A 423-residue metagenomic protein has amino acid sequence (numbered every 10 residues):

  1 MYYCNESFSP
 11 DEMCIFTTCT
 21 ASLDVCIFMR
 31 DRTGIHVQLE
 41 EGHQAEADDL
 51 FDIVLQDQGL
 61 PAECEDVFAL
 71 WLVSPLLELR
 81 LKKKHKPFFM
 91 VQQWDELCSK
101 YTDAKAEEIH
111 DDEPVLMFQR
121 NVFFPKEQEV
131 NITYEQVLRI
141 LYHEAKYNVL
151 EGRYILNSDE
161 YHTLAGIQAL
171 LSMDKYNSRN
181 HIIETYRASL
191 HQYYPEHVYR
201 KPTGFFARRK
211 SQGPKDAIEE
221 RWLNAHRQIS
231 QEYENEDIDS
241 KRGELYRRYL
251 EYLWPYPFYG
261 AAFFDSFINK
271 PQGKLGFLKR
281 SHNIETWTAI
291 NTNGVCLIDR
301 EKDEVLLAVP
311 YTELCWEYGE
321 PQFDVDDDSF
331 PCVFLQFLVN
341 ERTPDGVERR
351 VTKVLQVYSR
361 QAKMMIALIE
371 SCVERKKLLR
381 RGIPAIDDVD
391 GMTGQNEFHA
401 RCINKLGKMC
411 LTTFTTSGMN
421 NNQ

Functional and structural regions predicted by a protein language model:
Y2, L60-C64, S74-E113: Eukaryotic mixed-charge, acidic/polar low-complexity intrinsically disordered regions
Y2-C14, C19-G34, Y147, R153-L156 (+2 more regions): N-terminal recruitment modules of adaptor/scaffold proteins
M29-D52, V309-P310: Short, contiguous acidic and Ser/Thr-rich linear segments
E46-I53, V137-E144, E313, M364 (+1 more regions): Acidic, Ser/Thr-rich intrinsically disordered and amphipathic helical segments
E46-W71: Classical protein tyrosine phosphatase
W71-L79, A169-D174: Short, conserved secondary-structure transition motifs
F89, S99, D103, M117-Q119 (+3 more regions): C2 and C2-like phospholipid-binding beta-sandwich domains
H110-K126, Q136-E144: Elongated alpha-helical scaffolds
